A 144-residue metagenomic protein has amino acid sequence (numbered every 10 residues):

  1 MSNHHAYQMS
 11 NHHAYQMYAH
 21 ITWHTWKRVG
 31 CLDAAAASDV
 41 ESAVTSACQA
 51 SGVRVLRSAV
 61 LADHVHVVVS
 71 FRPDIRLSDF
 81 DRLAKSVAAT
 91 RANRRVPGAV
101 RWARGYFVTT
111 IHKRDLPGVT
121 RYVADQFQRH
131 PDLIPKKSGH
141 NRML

Functional and structural regions predicted by a protein language model:
M1-L144: Basic nucleic-acid-binding interfaces
